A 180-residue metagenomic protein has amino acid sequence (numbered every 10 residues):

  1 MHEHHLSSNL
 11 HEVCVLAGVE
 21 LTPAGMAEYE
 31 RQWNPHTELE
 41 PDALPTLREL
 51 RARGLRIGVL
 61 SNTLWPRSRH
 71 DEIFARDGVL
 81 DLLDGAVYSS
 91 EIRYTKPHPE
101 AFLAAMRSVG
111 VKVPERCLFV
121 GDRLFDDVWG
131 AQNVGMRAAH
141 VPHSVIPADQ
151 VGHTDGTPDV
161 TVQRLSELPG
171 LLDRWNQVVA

Functional and structural regions predicted by a protein language model:
M1-R53, P66-S68: N-terminal helical cap/lid subdomain that shapes the substrate entry/recognition surface in HAD-like hydrolases
P23, L44, R48-R51, L55-A180: Asp-based, Mg2+/Mn2+-dependent phosphohydrolase catalytic module
